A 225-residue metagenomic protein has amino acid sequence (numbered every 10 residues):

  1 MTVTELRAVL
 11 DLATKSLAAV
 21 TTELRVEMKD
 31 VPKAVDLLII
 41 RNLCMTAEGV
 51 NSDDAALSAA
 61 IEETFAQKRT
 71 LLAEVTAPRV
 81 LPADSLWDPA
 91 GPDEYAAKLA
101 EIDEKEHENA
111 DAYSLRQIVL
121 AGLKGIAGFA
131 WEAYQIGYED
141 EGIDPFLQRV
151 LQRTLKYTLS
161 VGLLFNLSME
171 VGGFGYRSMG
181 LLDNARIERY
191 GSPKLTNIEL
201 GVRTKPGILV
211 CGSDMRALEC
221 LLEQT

Functional and structural regions predicted by a protein language model:
M1-T225: Metallocofactor- and cofactor-centric catalytic cores in central/energy metabolism, strongly enriched
